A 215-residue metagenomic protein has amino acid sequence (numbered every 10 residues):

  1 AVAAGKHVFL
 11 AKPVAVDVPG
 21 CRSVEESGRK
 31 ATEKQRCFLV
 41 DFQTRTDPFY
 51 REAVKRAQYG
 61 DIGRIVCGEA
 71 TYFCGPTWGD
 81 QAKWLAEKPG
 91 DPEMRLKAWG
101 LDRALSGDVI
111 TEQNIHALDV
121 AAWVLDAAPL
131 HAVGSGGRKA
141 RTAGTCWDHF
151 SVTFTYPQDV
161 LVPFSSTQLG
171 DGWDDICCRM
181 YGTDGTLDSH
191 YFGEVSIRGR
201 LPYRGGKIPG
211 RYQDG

Functional and structural regions predicted by a protein language model:
A1-R45, G60: Beta-strand-loop-alpha-helix segment that lines the small-molecule cofactor/substrate pocket of alpha/beta enzymes
A4, A128, D148-F150, I176 (+2 more regions): Residues that flank catalytic or metal-binding motifs in active/ligand-binding sites
E33-L39, T44-G144, F154, G170-G172 (+4 more regions): Predominantly a Rossmann-like dinucleotide-binding segment in NAD(P)-dependent oxidoreductases
P157-L161, D184: Glycine-centered tight beta-turn/hairpin loop motif at sheet-sheet or coil-to-beta transitions
V162-F164, Q168-G170: Phosphate/diphosphate-binding loops
V162-P163, L187-S189: Short hydrophobic-aromatic micro-motifs
T167, Y191-F192, R200: Surface loops and adjacent helix of pleckstrin homology
